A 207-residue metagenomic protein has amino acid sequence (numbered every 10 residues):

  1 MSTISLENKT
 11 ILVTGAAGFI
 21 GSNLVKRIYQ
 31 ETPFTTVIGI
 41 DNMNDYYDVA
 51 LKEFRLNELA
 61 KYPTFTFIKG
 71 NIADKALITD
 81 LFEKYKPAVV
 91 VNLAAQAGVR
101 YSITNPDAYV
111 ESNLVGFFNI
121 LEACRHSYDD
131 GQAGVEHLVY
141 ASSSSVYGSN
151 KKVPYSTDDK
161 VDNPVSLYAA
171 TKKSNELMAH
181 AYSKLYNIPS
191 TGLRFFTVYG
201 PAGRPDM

Functional and structural regions predicted by a protein language model:
M1-V198: N-terminal Rossmann-like NAD(P)+-binding domain of SDR-like oxidoreductases, especially those catalyzing
P201-M207: Substrate-binding strand-loop-helix patch in Rossmann-like NAD(P)-dependent oxidoreductase/epimerase domains
